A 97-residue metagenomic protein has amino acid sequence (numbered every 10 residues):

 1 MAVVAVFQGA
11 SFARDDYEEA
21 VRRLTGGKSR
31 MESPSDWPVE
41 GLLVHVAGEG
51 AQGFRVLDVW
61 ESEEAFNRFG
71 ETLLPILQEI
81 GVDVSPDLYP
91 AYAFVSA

Functional and structural regions predicted by a protein language model:
M1-L57, E61-T72, V82-A97: Short S/T/G/P-rich N-terminal loop/turn motif that feeds into the first structured element of a domain
P75: Short, aromatic/basic amphipathic alpha-helical patches
